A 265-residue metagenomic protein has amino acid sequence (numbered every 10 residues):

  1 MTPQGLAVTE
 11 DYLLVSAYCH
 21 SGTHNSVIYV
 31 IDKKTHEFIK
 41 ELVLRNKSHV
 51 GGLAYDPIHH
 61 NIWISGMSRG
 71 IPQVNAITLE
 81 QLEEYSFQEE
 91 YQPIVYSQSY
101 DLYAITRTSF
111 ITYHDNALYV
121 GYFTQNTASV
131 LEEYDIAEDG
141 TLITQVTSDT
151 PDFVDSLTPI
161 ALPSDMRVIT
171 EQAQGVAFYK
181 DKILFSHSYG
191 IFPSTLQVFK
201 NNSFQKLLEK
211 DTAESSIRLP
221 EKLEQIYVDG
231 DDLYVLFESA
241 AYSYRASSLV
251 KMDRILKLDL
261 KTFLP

Functional and structural regions predicted by a protein language model:
M1-H24, G175: Beta-strand-rich domains and repeat architectures in extracellular enzymes and scaffolds, especially beta-propellers
T2-G5, G52, T108-F110, G175 (+1 more regions): Conserved beta-strand position repeated once per blade in WD40 beta-propeller domains
E10-Y12, I58-H60, D115-A117, K180-I183 (+1 more regions): Short coil/turn segments that connect the beta-strands within blades of beta-propeller domains
Y18-H20, M67-R69, Y122-N126, D181 (+3 more regions): Short loop/turn segments immediately following the C-termini of beta-strands
N25-H36, Q73-Y85, S129-I143, P193-Q205 (+1 more regions): Beta-propeller blade signature
L42-N46, S99-A104, S164-I169, E214-L219: Surface loop/turn motifs at the tips and blade-to-blade linkers of beta-strand repeat domains
I160-S203: Loop/turn-rich, solvent-exposed surfaces of beta-rich toroidal or solenoidal domains
Q205-G230: Conserved blade-ending motifs and adjacent loop-strand segments that build the rim/top face of beta-propeller domains
